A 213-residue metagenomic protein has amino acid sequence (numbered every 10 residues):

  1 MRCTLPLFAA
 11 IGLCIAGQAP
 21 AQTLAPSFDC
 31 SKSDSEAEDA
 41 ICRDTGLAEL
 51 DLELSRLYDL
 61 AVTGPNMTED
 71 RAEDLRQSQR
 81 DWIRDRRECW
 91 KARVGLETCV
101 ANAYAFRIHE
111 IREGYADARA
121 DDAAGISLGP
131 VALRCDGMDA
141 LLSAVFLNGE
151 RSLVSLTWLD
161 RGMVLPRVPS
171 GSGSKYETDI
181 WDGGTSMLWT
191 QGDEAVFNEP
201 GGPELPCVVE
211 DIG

Functional and structural regions predicted by a protein language model:
M1-F8: Bacterial N-terminal signal peptides that target proteins for export
I11-L13: Repetitive helical segments and hydrophobic/amphipathic motifs
A16-P20: N-terminal signal peptide c-region/cleavage motif recognized by signal peptidases
Q22-G213: N-terminal alpha-helical modules
